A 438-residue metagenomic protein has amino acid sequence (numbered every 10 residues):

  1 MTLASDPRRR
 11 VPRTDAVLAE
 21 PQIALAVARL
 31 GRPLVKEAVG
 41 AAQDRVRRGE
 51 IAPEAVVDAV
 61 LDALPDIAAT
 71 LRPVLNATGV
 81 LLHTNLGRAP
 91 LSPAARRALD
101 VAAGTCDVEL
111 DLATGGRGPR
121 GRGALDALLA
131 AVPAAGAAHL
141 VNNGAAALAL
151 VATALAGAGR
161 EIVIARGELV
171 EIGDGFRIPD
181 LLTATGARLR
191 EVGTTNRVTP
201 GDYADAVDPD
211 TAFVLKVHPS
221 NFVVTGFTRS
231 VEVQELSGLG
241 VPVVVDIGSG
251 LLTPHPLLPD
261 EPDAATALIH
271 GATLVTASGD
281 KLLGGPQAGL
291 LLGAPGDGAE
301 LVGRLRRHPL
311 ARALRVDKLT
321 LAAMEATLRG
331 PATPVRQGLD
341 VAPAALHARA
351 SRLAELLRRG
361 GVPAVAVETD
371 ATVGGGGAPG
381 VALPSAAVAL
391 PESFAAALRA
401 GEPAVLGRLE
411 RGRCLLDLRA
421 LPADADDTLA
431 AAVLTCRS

Functional and structural regions predicted by a protein language model:
M1-I67: Long amphipathic alpha-helical segments
V11-P12, L75-G79, L283-P286, L383 (+1 more regions): Short Gly/Ser/Thr- and Asp/Glu-enriched loop/turn motifs at secondary-structure junctions
A38-A41, A77-T78, R88-T114: Glycine-rich phosphate-binding segment of PLP-dependent enzymes
E50-A98: Long amphipathic N-terminal alpha/beta scaffold segment
T70-L71, A277, P403-R408: A short linear hydrophobic-aromatic micro-motif
G115-M324, G330, L357-R358, A432: Conserved PLP-enzyme active-site core in the AAT-like
V316-G361, E368: Structural motif of enzymes handling amino- and sulfur-group chemistry
H347-A425: Conserved C-terminal alpha-helix-loop-beta "cap" of PLP-dependent enzymes that closes/shapes the active-site mouth
